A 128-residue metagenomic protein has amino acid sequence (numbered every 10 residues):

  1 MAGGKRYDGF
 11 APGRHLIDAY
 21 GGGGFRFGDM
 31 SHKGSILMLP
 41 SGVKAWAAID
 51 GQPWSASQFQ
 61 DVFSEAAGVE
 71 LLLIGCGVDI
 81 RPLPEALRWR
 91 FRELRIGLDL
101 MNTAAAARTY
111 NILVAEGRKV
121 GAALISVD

Functional and structural regions predicted by a protein language model:
M1-A56, A115-A122, S126-V127: Non-catalytic interface/targeting segments
Y20, A86-R88, A105-R108: Short Gly/charged-rich anion-binding patches and loops
A45-A47, I80-L83, T109: Short active-site-adjacent helix-start/loop capping segments
A56-F63, T109: Short, charged beta->alpha transition segments
V62-D99: Mid-chain, well-packed structural core segment of small domains
I74-D79, T103-A104, I125-V127: Beta-hairpin (beta-strand-turn-beta-strand) motif
G97-A107: A short glycine-rich beta-strand->turn/loop micro-motif centered on a GG-aromatic cluster
T109-A115: Conserved phosphate-binding catalytic cores of ATP/NTP-utilizing and phosphoryl-transfer enzymes
